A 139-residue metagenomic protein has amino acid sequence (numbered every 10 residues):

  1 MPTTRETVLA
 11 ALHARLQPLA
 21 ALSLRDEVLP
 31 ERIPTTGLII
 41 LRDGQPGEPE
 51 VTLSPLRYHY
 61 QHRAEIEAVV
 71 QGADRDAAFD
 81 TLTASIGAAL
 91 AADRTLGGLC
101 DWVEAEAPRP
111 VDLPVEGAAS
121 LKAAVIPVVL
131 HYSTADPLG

Functional and structural regions predicted by a protein language model:
M1-I33, G44-G139: Charged, amphipathic alpha-helical segments and their flanking helix caps
L41: Paired acidic/hydrophobic, glycine-rich loop segments that form the ligand-binding mouth/hinge of periplasmic-binding
